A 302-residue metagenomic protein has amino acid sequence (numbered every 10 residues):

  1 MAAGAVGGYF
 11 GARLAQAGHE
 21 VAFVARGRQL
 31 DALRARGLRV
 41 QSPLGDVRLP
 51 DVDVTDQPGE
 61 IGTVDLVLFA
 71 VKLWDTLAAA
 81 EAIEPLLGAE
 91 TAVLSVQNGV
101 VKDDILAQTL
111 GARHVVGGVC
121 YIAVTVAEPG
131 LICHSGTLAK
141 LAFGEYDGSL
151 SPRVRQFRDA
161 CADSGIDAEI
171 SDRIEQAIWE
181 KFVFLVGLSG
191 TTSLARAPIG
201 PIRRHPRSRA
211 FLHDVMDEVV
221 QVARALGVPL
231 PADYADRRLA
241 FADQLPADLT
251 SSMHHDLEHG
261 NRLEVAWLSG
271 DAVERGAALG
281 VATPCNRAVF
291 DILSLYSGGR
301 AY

Functional and structural regions predicted by a protein language model:
M1-L49: NAD(P)+-binding Rossmann beta1-loop-alpha1 motif at the extreme N-terminus of oxidoreductases
A12, Q16, E81-P85, Q108 (+2 more regions): Short, well-ordered alpha-helices that flank and scaffold nucleotide-derived cofactor binding pockets
F23, V54-T55, F143: Generic preference for hydrophobic
R28, W74-D75, V100-V101, S149 (+1 more regions): Short alpha-helical
A32, P85-L86, T109-G118, A127-D233: Internal alpha-helical scaffold of NAD(P)-dependent oxidoreductase catalytic cores
V47-L131: Rossmann-like NAD(P)(H) cofactor-binding subdomain of soluble oxidoreductases
H213-Y302: NAD(P)-dependent Rossmann-like dehydrogenase/reductase catalytic/cofactor-binding core
